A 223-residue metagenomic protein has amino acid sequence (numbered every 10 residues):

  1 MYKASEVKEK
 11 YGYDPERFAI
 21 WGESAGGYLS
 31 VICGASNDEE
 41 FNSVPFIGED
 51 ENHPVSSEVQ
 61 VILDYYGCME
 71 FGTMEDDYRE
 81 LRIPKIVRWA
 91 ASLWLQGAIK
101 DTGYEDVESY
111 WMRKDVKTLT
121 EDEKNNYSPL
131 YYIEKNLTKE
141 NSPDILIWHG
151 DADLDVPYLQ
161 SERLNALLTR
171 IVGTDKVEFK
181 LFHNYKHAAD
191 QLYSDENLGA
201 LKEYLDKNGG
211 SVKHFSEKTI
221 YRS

Functional and structural regions predicted by a protein language model:
M1-E6, Y66, N141, I145 (+1 more regions): Aromatic/pi-system hotspot detector in well-structured domains
Y2-R79: Primarily recognizes the serine-hydrolase "nucleophile elbow" in alpha/beta-hydrolase and SGNH/GDSL folds
K8, N37-F41, R82, K124 (+3 more regions): Active-site catalytic pocket residues across diverse enzymes, especially alpha/beta-hydrolases
S43, D76-L137: Mobile cap/lid helix-loop segments that gate and shape the active-site cleft of serine hydrolases
V55-Q60, N136-I145: Short, proline-enriched alpha-helix->beta-strand connector loops that line the catalytic pocket of alpha/beta-hydrolase
P143-D151, D155-S223: C-terminal catalytic histidine-bearing segment of alpha/beta-hydrolase fold enzymes
